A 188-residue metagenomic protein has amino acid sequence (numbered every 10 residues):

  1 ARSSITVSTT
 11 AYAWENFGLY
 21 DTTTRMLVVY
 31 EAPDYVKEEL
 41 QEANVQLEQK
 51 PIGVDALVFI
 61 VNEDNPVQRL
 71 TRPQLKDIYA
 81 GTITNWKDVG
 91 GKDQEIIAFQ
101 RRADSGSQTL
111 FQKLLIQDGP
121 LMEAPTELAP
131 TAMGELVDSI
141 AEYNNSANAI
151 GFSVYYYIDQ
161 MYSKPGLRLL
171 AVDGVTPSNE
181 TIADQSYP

Functional and structural regions predicted by a protein language model:
A1-P188: Exported/periplasmic ABC-transporter solute-binding proteins
